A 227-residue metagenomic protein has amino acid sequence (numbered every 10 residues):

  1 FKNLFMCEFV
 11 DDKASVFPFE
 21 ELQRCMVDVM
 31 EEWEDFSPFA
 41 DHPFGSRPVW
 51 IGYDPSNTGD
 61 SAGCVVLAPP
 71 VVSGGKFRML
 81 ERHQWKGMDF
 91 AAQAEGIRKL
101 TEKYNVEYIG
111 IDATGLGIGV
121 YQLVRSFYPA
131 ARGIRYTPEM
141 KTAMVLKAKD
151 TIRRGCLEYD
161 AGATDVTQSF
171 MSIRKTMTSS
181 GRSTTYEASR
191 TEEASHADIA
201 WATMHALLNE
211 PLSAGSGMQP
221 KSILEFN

Functional and structural regions predicted by a protein language model:
F1-Y53: ATPase catalytic-site recognition across NTP-hydrolyzing enzymes
F5, A148, A202: A residue-level signal for conserved active-site and pocket-lining positions in enzyme catalytic cores
F9, M26, P55-G59, K86 (+2 more regions): Short, flexible loop/turn elements at secondary-structure junctions
P43-P70: Gly/Thr-rich phosphate-binding beta-strand-loop-beta motif of the actin/hexokinase/Hsp70
V71-R182: Mg2+-dependent endonuclease catalytic cores in nucleic-acid-processing enzymes, primarily RNase H-like
R82, A197, T203-N227: Acidic two-metal-ion nuclease catalytic site recognized across multiple nuclease folds, prominently DnaQ/RNase D-T
M140, S189-D198: Structural motif
S179-E193: Short, solvent-exposed helix-loop connector elements
